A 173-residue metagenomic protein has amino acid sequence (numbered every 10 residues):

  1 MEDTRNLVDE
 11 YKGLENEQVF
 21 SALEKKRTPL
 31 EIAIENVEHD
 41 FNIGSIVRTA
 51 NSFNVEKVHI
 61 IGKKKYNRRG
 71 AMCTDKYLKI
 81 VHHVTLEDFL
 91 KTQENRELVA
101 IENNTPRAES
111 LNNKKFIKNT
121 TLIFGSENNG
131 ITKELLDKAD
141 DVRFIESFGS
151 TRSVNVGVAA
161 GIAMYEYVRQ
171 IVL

Functional and structural regions predicted by a protein language model:
M1-L173: Post-transcriptional modification and biogenesis factors for structured RNAs of the translation apparatus
